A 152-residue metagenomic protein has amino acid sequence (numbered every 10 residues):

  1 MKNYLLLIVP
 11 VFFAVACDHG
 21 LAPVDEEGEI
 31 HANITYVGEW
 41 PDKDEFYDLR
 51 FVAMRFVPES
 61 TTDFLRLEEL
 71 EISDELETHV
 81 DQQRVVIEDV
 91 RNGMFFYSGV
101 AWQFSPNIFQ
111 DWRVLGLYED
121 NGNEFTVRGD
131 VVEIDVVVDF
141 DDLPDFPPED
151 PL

Functional and structural regions predicted by a protein language model:
M1-Y4: Positively charged n-region of N-terminal signal peptides that target proteins for export
L6-I8: Sec-dependent N-terminal signal peptides
P10-E39, E149-L152: Bacterial Sec-dependent N-terminal signal peptides
I34-G38, A53, A101: Hydrophobic beta-strand positions in extracellular immunoglobulin-like domains
E39-R66: Short, ordered, surface-exposed loop/turn motifs in non-cytosolic proteins
P58-G93: Tryptophan-paired
N92-A101: A short tyrosine-centered beta-strand micro-motif
Q103-P144: Structured interaction patches on ligand/partner-binding surfaces of diverse proteins
